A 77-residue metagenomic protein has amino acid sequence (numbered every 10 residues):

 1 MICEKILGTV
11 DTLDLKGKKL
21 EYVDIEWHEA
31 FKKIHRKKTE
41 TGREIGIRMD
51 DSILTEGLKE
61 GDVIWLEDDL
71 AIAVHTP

Functional and structural regions predicted by a protein language model:
M1-I34: Extended boundary segments
Y22, E44, A71: A residue-level signal for beta-strand positions that form part of recognition/binding surfaces within mature
T39, T55-L58, I64: Short, well-ordered loop/turn sites that connect or cap secondary structure elements
T39-I53: Short, structured beta-strand/loop micro-motifs enriched in basic residues and often containing a Trp
I47-R48, E56-G57, H75: Short histidine-centered beta-strand/loop micro-motifs that create catalytic or ligand/metal-coordination sites
L70-P77: Short, Lys/Arg- and Gly-enriched loop/turn segments at beta-strand edges
